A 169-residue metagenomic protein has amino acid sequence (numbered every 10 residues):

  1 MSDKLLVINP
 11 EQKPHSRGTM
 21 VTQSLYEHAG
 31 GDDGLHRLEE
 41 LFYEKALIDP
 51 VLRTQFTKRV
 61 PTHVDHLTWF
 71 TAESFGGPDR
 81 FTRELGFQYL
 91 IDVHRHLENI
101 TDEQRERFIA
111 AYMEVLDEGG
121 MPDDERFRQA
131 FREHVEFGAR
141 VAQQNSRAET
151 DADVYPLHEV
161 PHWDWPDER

Functional and structural regions predicted by a protein language model:
S2-R169: Core of compact, soluble alpha-helical bundle domains
